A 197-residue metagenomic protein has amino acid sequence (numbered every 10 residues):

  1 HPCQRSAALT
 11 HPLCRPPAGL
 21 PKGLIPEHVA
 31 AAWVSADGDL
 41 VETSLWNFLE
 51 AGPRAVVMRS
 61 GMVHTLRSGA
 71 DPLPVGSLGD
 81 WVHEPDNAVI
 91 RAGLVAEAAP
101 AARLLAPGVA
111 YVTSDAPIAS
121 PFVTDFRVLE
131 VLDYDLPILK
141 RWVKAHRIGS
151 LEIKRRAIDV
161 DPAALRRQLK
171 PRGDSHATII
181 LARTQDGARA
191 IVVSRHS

Functional and structural regions predicted by a protein language model:
H1-S197: SAM-dependent transferase fold signal centered on methyltransferase-like domains, encompassing both Class I
